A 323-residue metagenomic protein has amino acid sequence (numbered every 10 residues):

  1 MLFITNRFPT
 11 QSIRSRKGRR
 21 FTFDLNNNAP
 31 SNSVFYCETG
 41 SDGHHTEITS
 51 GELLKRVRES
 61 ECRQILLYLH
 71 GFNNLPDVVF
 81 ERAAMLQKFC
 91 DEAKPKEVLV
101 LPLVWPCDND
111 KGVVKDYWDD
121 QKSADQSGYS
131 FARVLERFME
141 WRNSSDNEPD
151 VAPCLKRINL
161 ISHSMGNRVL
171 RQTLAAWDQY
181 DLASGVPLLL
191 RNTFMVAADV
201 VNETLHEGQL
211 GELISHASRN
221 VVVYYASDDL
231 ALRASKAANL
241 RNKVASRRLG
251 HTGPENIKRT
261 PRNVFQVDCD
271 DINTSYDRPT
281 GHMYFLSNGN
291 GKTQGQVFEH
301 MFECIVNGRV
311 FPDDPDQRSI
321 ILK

Functional and structural regions predicted by a protein language model:
M1-T46, E59, F80, P95-K156 (+1 more regions): Lipolytic serine-hydrolase domain surface
E52-P106: Short, surface-exposed "cap/lid" segments of acyl-processing enzymes
L69-P76, Y117-Q121, L160: Short, charged/polar micro-motifs that form catalytic or ligand-binding hotspots
H70, H163, H282: Histidine-centered divalent metal-coordination motifs
N74, N167, V200: Active-site micro-motifs of SAM-dependent methyltransferase domains
F131, S162, G166, L170: Gly/Ala-rich beta-loop-alpha elbow adjacent to hydrolase catalytic centers
N159, H163-S164, F194: Residue in the alpha/beta-hydrolase core beta-strand immediately N-terminal to the catalytic nucleophile
